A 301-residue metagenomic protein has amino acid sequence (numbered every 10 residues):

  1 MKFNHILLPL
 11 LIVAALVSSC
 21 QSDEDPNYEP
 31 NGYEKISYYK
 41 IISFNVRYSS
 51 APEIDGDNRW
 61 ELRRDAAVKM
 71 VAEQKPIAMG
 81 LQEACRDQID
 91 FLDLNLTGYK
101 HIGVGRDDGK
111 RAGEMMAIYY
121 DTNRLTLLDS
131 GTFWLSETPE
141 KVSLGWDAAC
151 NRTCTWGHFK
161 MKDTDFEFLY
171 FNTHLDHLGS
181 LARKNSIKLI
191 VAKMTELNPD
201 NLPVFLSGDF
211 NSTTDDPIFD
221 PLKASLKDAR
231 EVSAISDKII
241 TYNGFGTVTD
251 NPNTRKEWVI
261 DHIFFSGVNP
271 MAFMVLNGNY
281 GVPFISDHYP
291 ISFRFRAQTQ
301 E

Functional and structural regions predicted by a protein language model:
M1-L8: Bacterial N-terminal signal peptides that target proteins for export
L8-A15: Bacterial N-terminal signal peptides
V17-N95, D107-G113, T299-E301: N-terminal, active-site-proximal structural segment of metallo-dependent hydrolase catalytic domains
D25-E29, L181, N185, T195-V204 (+1 more regions): Metal-dependent phosphoester-hydrolase catalytic domains
G32-Y33, A78-E167, F171, L276: Structured beta-strand-rich core segments of catalytic domains in phosphoester-bond hydrolases
Y39-V46, A67-L92, Y119, G157 (+5 more regions): Active-site beta-strand/loop signature of hydrolases that rely on acidic residues for catalysis
S43-D65, L135-A149, D176, G246-T249: Acidic/histidine-rich helix-loop elements that form or flank divalent-metal/phosphate-binding sites at the catalytic
Y48-D57, L128, S180, K238-I240: Short, solvent-exposed loop/turn elements at domain surfaces
